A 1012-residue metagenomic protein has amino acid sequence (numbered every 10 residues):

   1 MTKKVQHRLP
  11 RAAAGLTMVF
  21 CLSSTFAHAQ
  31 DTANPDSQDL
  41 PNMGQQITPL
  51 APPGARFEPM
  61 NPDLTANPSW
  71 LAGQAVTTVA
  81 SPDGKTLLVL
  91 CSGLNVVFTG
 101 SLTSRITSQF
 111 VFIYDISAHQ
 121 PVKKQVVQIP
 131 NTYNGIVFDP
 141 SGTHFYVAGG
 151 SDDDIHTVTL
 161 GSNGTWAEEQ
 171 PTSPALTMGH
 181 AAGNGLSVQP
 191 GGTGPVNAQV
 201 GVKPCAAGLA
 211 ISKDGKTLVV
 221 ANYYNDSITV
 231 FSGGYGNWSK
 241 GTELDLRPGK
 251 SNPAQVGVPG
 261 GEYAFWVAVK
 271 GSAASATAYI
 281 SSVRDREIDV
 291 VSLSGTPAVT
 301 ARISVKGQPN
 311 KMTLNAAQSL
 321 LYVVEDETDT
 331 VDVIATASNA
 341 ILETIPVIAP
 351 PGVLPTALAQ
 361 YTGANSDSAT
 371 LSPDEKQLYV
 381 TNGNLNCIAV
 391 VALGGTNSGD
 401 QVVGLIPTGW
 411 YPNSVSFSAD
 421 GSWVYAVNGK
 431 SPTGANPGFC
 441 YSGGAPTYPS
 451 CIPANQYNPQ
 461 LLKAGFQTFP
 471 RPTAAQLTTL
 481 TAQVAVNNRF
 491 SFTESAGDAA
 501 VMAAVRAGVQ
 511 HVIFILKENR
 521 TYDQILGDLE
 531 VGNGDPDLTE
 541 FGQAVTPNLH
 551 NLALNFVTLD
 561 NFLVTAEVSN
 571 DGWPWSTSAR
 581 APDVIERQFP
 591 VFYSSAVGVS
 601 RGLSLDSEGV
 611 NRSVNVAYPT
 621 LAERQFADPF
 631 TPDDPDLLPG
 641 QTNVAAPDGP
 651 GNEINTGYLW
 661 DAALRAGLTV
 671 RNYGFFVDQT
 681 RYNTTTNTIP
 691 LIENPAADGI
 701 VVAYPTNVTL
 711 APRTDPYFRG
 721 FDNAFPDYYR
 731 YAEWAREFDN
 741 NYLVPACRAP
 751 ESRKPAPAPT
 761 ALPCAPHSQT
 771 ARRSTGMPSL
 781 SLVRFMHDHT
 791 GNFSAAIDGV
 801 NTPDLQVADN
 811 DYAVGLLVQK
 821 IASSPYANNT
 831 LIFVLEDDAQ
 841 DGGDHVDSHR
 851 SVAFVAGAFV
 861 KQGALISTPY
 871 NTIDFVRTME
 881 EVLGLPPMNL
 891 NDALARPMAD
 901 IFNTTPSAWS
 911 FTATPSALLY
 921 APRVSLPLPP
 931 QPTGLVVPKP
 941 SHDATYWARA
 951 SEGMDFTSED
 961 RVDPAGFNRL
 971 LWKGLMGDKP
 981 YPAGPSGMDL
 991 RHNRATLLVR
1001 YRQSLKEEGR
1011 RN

Functional and structural regions predicted by a protein language model:
M1-V5, H28-T32, N1012: Basic/polar N-terminal segments that are highly enriched at the extreme N-terminus, encompassing both cleavable
T2-A14: Bacterial N-terminal signal peptides that target proteins for export
K3-K4, T25-A27, P759, P766: Intrinsic low-complexity/disordered segments
A13-S24: Bacterial N-terminal signal peptides
S24, A29-D498: Predominantly soluble domains enriched in secretory-pathway, periplasmic, or organellar proteins
L462, T478-N1012: N-terminal pro-sequences and low-complexity stem/linker regions of secreted or lumenal proteins
